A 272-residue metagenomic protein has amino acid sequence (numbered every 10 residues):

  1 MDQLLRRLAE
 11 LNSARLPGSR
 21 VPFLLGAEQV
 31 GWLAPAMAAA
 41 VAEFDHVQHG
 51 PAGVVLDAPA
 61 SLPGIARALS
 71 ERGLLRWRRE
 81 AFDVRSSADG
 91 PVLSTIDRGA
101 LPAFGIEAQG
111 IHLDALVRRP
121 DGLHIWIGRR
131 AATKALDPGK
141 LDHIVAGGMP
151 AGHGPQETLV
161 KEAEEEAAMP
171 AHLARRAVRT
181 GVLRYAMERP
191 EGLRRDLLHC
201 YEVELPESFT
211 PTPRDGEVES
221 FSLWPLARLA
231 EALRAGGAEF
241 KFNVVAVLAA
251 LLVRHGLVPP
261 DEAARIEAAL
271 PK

Functional and structural regions predicted by a protein language model:
M1-K140, G147-K161, E165, M169-T212 (+4 more regions): N-terminal leader/linker segments that precede catalytic domains of diphosphate-processing enzymes
L223: Short aromatic/basic micro-patch
F242: Anionic ligand-binding catalytic core segments
